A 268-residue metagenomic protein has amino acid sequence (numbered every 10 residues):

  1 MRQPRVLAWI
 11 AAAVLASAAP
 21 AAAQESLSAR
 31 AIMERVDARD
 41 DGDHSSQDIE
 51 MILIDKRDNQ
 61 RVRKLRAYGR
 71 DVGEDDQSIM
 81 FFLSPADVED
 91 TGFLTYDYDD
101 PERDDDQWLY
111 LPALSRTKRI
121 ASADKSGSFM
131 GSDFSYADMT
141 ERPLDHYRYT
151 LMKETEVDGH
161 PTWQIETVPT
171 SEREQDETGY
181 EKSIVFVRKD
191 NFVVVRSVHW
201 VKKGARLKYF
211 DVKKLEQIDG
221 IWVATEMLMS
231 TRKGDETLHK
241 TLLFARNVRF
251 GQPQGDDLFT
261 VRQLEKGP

Functional and structural regions predicted by a protein language model:
M1-I10: Bacterial N-terminal signal peptides that target proteins for export
A18-P20: N-terminal signal peptide c-region/cleavage motif recognized by signal peptidases
L27-A113, T150: N-terminal mature ectodomain segment of secretory-pathway/periplasmic proteins
R30, V62, M139-M152, G204-Y209: A short, amphipathic edge element
D71-D75, K153-P161, I218-D219: Short, ordered beta-strand-loop transition motifs
L83, L94, D106-Y110, K118-A121 (+2 more regions): Gly/Pro-enriched, hydrophobic low-complexity segments that function as extracytoplasmic propeptides/linkers
G267-P268: Short, solvent-exposed mixed-charge patches
